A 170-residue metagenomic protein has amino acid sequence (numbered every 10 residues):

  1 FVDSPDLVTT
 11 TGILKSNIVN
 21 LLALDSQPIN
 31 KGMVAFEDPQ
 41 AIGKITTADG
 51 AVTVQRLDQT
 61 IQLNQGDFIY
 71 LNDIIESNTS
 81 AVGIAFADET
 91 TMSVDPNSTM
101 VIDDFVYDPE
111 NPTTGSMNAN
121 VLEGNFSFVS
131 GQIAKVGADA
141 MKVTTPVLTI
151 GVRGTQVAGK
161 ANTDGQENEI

Functional and structural regions predicted by a protein language model:
S4-T79, F86-I170: Flexible, surface-exposed loop/linker segments and immediately adjacent secondary-structure boundaries
